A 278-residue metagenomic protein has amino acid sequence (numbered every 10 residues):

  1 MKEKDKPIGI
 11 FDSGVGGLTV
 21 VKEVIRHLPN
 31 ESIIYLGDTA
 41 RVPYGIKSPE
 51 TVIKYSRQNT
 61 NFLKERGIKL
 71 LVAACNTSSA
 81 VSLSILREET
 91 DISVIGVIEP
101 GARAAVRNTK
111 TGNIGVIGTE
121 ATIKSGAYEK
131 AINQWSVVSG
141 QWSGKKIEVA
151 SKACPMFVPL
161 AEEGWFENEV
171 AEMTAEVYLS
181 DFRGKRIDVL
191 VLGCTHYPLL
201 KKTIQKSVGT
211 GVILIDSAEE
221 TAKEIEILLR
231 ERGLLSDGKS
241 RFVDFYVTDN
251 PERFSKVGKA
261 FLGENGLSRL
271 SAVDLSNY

Functional and structural regions predicted by a protein language model:
M1-Y278: Non-catalytic structural scaffold of enzyme domains
